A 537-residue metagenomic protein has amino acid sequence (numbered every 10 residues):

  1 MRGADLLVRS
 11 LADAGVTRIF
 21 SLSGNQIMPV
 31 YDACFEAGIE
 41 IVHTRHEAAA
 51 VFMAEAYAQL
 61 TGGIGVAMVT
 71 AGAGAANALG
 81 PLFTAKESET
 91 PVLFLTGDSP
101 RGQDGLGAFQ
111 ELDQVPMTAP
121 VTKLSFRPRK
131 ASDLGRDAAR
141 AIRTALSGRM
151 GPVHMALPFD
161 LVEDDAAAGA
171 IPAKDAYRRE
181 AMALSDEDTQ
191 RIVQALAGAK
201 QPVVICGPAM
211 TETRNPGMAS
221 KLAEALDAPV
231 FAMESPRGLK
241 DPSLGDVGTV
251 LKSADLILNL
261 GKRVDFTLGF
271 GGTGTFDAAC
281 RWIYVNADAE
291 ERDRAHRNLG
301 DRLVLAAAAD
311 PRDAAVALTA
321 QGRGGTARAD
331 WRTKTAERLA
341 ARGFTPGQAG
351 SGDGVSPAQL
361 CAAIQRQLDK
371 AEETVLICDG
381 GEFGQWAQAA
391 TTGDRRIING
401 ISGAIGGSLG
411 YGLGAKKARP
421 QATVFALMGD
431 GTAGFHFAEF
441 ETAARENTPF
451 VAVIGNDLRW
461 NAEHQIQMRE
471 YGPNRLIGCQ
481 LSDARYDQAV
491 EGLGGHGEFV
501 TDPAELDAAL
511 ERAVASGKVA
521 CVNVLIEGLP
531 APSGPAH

Functional and structural regions predicted by a protein language model:
M1-G322, P449-A452, E470, R485 (+1 more regions): N-terminal alpha/beta PP-like core and its mobile active-site loop of ThDP/TPP-dependent enzymes
A4-L7, A12, L22-A33, K334-Q421: Active-site diphosphate/adenylate-binding microenvironment
V30, D164-A167, R292-R294, L339 (+2 more regions): Short acidic/His/Gly/Ser-rich catalytic and metal-binding motifs that mark active-site loops of diverse hydrolases
A58, A145, A223, Q365-D369 (+3 more regions): N-terminal cationic-hydrophobic initiation segments that often serve targeting/anchoring roles
L82-T84, I142-R143, G272, R366-D369 (+2 more regions): Short amphipathic alpha-helices and their capping/turn segments at secondary-structure boundaries
Q103-Q110, L299, A308, A315 (+1 more regions): Thiamine diphosphate
S132, A168, C280-G380, P503-H537: Phosphate/pyrophosphate-binding active-site segments
A156-D160, G381-E382, E527: A glycine-rich phosphate-binding loop feature that marks nucleotide/adenosyl-phosphate handling sites
